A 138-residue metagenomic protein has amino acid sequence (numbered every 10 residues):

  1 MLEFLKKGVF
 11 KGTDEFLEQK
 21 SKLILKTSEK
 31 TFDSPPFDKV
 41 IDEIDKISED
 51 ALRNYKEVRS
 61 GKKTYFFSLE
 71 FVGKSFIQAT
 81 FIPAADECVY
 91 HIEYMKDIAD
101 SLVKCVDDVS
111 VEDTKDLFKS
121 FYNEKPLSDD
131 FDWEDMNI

Functional and structural regions predicted by a protein language model:
L2-R59, T64-Y65, E70-I138: Acidic, proline/glycine-rich low-complexity IDRs
